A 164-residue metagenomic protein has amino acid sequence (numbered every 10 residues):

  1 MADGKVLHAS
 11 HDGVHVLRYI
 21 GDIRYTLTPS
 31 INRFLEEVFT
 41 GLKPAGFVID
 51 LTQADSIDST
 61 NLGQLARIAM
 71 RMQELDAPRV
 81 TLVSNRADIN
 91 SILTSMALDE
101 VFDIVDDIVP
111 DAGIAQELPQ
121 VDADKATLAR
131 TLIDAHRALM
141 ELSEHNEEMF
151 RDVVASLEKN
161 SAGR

Functional and structural regions predicted by a protein language model:
M1-Q53, M70-R164: STAS-like cytosolic regulatory interaction modules
S56: Residues immediately C-terminal
L65-A69: Histidine-anchored nucleotide/phosphate-binding helix
